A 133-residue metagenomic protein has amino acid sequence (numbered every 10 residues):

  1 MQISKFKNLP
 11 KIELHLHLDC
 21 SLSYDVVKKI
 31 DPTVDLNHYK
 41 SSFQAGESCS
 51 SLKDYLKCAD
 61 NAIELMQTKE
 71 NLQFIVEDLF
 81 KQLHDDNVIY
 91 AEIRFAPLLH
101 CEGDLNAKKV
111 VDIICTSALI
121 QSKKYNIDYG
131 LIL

Functional and structural regions predicted by a protein language model:
M1-L133: Metal-cofactor-binding active-site regions of metalloenzymes
